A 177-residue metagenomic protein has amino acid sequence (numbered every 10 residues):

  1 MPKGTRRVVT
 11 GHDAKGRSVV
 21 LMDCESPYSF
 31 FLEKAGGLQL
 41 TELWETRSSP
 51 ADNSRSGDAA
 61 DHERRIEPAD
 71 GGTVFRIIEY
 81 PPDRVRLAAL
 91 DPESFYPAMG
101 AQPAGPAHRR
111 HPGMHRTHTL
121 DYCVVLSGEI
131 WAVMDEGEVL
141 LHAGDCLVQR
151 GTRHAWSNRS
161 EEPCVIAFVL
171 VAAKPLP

Functional and structural regions predicted by a protein language model:
M1-D61: N-terminal leader/capping segments at the start of a protein or of a new domain
V8, H12-D13, R17-V20, P27-F31 (+2 more regions): Double-stranded beta-helix
F31-E33, R65-A69, L87-L90, H111-T117 (+1 more regions): Short histidine-centered beta-strand/loop micro-motifs that create catalytic or ligand/metal-coordination sites
S56-H62, I66-A88: Ordered, amphipathic secondary-structure segments that act as subunit-interaction surfaces in large macromolecular
G71-V74, P81, E138-H142, G151-P175: Ligand-binding loop in jelly-roll beta-barrel domains
R76-T117, R150-R153: Conserved short histidine dyad/triad with adjacent acidic residue
R109-A143: A short beta-strand-loop-beta hairpin characteristic of the jelly-roll/cupin
